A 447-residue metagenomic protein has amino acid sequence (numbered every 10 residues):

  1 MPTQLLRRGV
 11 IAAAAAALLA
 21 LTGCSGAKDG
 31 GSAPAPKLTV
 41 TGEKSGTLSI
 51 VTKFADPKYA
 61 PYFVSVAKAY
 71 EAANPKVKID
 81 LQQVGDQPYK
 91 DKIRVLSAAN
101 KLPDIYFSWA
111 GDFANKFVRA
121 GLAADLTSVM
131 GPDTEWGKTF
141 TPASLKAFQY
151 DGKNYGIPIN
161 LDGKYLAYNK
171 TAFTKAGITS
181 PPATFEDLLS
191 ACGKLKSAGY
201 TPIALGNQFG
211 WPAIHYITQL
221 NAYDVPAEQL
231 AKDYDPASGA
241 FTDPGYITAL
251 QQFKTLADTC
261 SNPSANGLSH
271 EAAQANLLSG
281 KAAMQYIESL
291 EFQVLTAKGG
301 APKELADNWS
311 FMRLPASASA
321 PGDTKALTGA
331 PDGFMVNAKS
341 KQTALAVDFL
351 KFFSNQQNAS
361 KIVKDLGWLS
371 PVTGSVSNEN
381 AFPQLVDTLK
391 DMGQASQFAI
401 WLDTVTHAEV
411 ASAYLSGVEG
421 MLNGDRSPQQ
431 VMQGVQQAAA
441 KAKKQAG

Functional and structural regions predicted by a protein language model:
K53, Q251-Q342: Extracytoplasmic/periplasmic substrate-binding proteins
A69-T139, T174-A183, A283-M284, A301-E304 (+2 more regions): Extracytoplasmic "Venus flytrap"/periplasmic binding protein-like
P103-D104, D133-F173, T201-A204, P321-L327 (+1 more regions): A structural signal for short loop-to-beta-strand junctions that line the ligand-binding cleft of periplasmic/secreted
G111-K164, H215-T218, A306-F311: Hinge/lid segment of periplasmic solute-binding proteins
A123, G131, L290-G299, S317 (+1 more regions): Mature extracytoplasmic/periplasmic domains
D151, Y155-I159, K164, L189-S238 (+1 more regions): Extracytoplasmic/periplasmic solute-binding protein
T174-K175, G393-G447: Conserved C-terminal helix/tail region of periplasmic/extracytoplasmic solute-binding proteins
K194, D235-A265: Glycine-centered hinge/linker elements that transmit conformational signals in sensory and ligand-binding systems
